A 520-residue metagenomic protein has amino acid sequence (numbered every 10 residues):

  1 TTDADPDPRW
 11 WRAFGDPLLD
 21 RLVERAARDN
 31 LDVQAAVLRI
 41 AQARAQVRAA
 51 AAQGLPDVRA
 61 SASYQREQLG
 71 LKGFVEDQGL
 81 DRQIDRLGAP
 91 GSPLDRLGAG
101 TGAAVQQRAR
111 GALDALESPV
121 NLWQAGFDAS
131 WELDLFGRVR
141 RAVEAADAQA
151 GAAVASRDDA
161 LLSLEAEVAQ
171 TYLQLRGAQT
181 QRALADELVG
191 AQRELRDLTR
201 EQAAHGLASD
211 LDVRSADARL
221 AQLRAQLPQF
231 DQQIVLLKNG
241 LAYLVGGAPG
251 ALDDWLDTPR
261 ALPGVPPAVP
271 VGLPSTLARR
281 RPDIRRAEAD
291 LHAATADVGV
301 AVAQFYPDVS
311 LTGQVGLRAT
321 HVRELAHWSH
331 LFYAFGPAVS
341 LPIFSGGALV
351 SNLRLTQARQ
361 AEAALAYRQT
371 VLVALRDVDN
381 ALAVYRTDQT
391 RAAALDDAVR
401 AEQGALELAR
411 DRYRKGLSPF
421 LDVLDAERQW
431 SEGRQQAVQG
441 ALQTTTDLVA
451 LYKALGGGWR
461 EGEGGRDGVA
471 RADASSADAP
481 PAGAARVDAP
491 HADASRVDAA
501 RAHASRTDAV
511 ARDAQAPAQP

Functional and structural regions predicted by a protein language model:
T1-R48, L262-H292, P342-I343, R368-V371 (+5 more regions): Bacterial Sec-pathway N-terminal export signals of envelope proteins
T2-F14, E24, S63-D128, A251-P270 (+4 more regions): Small/polar, glycine/serine/threonine/aspartate-rich low-complexity segments that form flexible
L19-R21, L122-Q124, Q170, S215 (+3 more regions): Transmembrane beta-barrel architecture of outer-membrane proteins
Q34-A35, A51, E117-P119, D134-L161 (+8 more regions): Sec/SRP-type N-terminal targeting helices
A155-L273, V384, D388, L408-D411 (+2 more regions): Periplasmic alpha-helical coiled-coil/stalk elements that build and connect Gram-negative outer-membrane
A203-L207, Y413-L417, A454-G458: A short glycine-centered flexible hinge/capping loop motif at secondary-structure junctions
P249, P263-V265, V269, Q436-P520: Acidic, low-complexity, intrinsically disordered peripheral segments
